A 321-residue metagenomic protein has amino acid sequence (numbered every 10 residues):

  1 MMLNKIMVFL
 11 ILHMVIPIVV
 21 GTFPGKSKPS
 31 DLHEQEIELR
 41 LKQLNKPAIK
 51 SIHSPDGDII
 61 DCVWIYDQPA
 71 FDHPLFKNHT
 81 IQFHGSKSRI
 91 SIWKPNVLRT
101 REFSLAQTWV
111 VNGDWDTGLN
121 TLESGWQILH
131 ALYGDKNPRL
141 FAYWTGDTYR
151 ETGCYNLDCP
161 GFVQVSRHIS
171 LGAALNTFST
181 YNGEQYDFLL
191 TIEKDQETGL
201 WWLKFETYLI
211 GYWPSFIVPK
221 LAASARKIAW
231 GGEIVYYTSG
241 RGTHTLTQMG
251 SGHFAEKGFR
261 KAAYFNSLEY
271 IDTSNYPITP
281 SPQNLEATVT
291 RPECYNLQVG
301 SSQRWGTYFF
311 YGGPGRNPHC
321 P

Functional and structural regions predicted by a protein language model:
M2-P321: Exposed, interaction-prone regions of secreted/extracellular proteins
